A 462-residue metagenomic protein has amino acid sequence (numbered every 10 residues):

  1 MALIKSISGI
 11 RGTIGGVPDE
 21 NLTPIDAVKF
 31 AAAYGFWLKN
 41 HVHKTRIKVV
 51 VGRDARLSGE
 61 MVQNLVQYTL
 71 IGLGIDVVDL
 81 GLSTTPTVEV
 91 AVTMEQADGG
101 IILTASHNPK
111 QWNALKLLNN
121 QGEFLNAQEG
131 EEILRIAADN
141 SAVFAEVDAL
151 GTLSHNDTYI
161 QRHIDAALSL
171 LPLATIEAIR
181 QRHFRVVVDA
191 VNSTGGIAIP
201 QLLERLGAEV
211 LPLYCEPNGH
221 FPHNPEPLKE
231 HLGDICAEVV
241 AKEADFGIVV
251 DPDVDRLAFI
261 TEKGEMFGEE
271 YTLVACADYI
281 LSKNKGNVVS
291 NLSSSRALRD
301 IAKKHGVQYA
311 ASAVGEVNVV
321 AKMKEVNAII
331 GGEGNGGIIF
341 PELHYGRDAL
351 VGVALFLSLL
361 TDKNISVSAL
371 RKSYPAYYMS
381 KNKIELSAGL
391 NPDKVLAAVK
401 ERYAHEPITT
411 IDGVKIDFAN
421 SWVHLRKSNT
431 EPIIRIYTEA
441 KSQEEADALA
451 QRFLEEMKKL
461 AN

Functional and structural regions predicted by a protein language model:
M1-Y68, G72-L73, T152-V186: An N-terminal, well-structured beta->alpha segment
T13, N113-K242: Gly/Ser/Thr-enriched, mixed-charge loops and adjacent short helices that form phosphate/oxyanion-binding elements
F36-K39, K48-W112, Q201-I260: N-terminal small/polar loop signature for handling phosphorylated ligands or for N-terminal nucleophile
V51-D54, V188-A190, T261, E342 (+1 more regions): Short glycine-centered, acidic/aromatic-flanked micro-motifs in structured strand/loop junctions that mark active-site
V77-P86, M266-E269, N291, S312-A313: Active-site nucleophile and cofactor-binding loops and adjacent substrate-binding regions of central metabolic enzymes
K110-N126, R135, D234, E238-G306: Replace "Mg2+/Mn2+-dependent" with "divalent metal-dependent
F246, N284-N462: Phosphate-binding and adjacent anionic-ligand microenvironments
